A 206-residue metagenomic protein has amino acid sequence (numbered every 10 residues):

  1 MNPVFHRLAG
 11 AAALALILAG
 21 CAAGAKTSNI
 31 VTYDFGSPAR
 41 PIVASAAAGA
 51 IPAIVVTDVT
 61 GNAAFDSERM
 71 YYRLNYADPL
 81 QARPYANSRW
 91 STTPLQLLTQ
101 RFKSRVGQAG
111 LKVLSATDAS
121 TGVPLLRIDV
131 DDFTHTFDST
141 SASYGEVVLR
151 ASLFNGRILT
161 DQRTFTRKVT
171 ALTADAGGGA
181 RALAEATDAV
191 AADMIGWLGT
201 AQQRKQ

Functional and structural regions predicted by a protein language model:
M1-G10: Bacterial N-terminal signal peptides that target proteins for export
I17-G20: C-terminal motif of bacterial Sec signal peptides marking the signal peptidase cleavage site
A22-I42, Q108-R157, T173: Surface-exposed short loop/turn segments
A22-P94, A201-Q206: A structural "domain/chain start" motif
V59, D129-T134, T166-K168: Generic short beta-strand segments
Y71, D78-R89, I158-G196, Q203: Short secondary-structure boundary motifs at beta->alpha junctions and helix caps
K103, G107-L111, I195-Q203: Sec-exported extracytoplasmic/periplasmic mature domains
